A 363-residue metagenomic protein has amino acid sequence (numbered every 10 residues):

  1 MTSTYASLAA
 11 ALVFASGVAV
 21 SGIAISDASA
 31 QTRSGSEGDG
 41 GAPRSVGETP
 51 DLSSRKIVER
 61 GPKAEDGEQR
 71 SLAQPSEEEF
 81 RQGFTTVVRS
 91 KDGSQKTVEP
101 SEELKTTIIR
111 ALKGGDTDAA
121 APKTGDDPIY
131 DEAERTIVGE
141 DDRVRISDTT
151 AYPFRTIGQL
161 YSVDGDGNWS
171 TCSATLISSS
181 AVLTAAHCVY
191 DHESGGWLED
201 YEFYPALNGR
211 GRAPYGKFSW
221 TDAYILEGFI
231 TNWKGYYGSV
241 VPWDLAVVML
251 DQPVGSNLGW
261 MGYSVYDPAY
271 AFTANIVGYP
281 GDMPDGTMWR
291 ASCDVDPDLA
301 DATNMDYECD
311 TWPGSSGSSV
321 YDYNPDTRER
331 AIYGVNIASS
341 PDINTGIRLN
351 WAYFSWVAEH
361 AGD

Functional and structural regions predicted by a protein language model:
M1-D27: Gram-negative bacterial Sec-dependent N-terminal signal peptides
I25-L176: Protease-domain processing segments flanking chymotrypsin-fold serine proteases, especially trypsin-like
R135-R155, Y161-D166, T171, Y190 (+1 more regions): Conserved catalytic-core segment of clan PA serine endopeptidases
T150-F154, D166-N168, L176-I177, S194-W197 (+5 more regions): Extracellular/periplasmic catalytic domains that process cell-envelope and extracellular macromolecules
S180, T184: Cytochrome P450 catalytic-core helices
S239-G314, L349-S355: Chymotrypsin/trypsin-fold serine protease catalytic domain
D310-N336: Catalytic nucleophile loop of clan PA
Y333, I337-D363: C-terminal cap/linker of serine protease catalytic domains
